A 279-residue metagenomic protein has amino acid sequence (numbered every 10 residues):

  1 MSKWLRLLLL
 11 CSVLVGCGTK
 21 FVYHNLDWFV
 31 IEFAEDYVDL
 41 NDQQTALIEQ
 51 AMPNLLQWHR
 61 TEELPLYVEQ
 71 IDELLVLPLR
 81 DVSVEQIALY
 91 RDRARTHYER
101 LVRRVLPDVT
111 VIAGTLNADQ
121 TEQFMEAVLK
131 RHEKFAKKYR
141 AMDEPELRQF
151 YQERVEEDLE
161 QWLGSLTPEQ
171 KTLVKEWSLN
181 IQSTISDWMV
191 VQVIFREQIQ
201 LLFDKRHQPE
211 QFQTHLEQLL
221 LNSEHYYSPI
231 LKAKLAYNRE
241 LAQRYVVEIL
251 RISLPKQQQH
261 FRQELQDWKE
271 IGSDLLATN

Functional and structural regions predicted by a protein language model:
S2-L10: Sec-dependent signal peptide recognition, specifically the positively charged N-region followed immediately by
V13-G16: C-terminal motif of bacterial Sec signal peptides marking the signal peptidase cleavage site
G18-F21: Bacterial signal peptide processing site
Y23-Y67, L74: Start-of-domain marker
I31, R196-N279: A cross-kingdom marker for long, charged
A34, I48, V102-L116, F124 (+4 more regions): Short, structured motif recognition centered on aromatic/hydrophobic residues
P65-R103: Mid-chain, structured segments of secreted extracytoplasmic proteins
T110-S228: Extended amphipathic alpha-helical interaction segments
